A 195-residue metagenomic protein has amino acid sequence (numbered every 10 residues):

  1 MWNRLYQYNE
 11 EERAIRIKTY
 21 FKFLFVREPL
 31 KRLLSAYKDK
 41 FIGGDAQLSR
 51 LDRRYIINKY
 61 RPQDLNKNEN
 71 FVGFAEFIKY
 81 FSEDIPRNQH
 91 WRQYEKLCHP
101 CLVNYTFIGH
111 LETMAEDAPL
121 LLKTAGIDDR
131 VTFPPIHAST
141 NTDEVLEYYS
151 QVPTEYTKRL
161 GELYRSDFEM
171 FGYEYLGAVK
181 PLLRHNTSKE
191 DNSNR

Functional and structural regions predicted by a protein language model:
M1-R195: Membrane-interface amphipathic segments in extracytoplasmic regions
